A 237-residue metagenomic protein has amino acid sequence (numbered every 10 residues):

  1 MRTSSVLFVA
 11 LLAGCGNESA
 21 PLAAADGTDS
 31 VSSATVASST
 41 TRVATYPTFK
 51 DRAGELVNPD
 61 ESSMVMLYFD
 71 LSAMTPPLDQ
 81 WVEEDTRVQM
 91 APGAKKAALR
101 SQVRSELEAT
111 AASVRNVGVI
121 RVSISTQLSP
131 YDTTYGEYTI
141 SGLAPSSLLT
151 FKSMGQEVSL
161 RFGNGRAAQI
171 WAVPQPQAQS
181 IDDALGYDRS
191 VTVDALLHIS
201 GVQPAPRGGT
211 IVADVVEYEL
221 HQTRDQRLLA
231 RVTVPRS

Functional and structural regions predicted by a protein language model:
M1-V9: Sec-dependent signal peptide recognition, specifically the positively charged N-region followed immediately by
C15-S19: Bacterial signal peptide processing site
G27-G118: N-terminal Sec/ER secretory leader and immediately downstream segment of secreted/extracellular precursors
S113-S237: Mature extracytoplasmic/lumenal regions of exported proteins
